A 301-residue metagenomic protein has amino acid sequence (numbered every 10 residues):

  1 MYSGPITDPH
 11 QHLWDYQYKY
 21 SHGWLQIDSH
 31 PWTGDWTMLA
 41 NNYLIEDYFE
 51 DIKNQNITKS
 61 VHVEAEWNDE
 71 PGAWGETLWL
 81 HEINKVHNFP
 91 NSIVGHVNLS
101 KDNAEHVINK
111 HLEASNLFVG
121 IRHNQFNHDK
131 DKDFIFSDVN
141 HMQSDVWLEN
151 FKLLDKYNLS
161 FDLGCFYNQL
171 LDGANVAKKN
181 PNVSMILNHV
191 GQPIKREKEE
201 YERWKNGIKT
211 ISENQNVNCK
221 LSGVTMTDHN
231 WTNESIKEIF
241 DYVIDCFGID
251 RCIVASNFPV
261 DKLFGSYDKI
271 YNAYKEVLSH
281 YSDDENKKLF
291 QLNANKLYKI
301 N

Functional and structural regions predicted by a protein language model:
M1-P9, Y16-E50, K59, Y242 (+2 more regions): Mid-to-C-terminal alpha-helical segments outside catalytic/metal-binding sites
S3-P5, N56-V61, V86-S92, A114-V119 (+4 more regions): Short, well-ordered coil/turn segments that N-cap beta-strands
H10, S60, I93, I121 (+6 more regions): Conserved, mostly hydrophobic/aromatic
H22, S137-I253: Catalytic pocket-lining loop regions of alpha/beta-barrel enzymes, especially the amidohydrolase/enolase/GH5 lineages
D28-D69, F89-N98, V119-F126, L159-F161: Divalent metal-dependent hydrolysis catalytic cores, especially in the metallo-beta-lactamase
M38-L39, W67-W74, V97-E105, C165-L171 (+3 more regions): Acidic-and-aromatic substrate-binding clefts and catalytic sites of carbohydrate-active enzymes
D47-D51, E76-I83, V107-A114, V146-L153 (+4 more regions): A general structural detector for well-ordered alpha-helical segments in enzyme core domains, enriched
P71-N168, N175, N218-T227: Active-site gating/metal-coordination segments in enzymes
